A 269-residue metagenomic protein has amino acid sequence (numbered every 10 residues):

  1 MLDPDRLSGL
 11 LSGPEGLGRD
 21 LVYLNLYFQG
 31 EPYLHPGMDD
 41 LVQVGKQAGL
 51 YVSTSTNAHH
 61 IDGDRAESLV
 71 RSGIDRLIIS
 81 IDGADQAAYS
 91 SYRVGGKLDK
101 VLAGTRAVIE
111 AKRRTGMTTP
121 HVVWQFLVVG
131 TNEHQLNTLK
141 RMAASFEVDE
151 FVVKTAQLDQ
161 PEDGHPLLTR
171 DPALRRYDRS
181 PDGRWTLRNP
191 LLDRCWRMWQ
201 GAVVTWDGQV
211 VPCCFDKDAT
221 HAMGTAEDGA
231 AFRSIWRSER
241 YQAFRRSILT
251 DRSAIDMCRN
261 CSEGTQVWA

Functional and structural regions predicted by a protein language model:
M1-S12, G16, N25, D39 (+4 more regions): Radical SAM enzyme [4Fe-4S]-AdoMet core and its adjacent flexible, acidic and glycine-rich loops/tails across
L2, Y33-L34: Hydrophobic/aromatic residue at the end of a short beta strand that borders the catalytic acidic motif
Y23-G30: Active-site groove signature of glycoside hydrolases
P32-Y33, N57-I61, G83, V128-N132: Short beta->alpha connector loops
R252-A269: Cysteine-cluster motifs in flexible loop/terminal segments that predominantly coordinate metals
